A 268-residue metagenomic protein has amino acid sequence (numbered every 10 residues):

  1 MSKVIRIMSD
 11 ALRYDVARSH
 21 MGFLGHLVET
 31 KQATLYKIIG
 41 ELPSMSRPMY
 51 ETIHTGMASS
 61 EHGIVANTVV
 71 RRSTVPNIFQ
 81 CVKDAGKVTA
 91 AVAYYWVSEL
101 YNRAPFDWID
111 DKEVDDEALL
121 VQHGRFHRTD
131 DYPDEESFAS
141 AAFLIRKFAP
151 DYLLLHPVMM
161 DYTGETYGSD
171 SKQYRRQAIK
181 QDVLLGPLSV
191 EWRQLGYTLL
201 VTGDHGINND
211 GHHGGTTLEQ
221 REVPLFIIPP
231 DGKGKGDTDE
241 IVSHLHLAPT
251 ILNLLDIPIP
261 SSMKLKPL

Functional and structural regions predicted by a protein language model:
M1-L268: Feature captures the catalytic ectodomains and active-site-proximal regions of enzymes that hydrolyze or transfer
